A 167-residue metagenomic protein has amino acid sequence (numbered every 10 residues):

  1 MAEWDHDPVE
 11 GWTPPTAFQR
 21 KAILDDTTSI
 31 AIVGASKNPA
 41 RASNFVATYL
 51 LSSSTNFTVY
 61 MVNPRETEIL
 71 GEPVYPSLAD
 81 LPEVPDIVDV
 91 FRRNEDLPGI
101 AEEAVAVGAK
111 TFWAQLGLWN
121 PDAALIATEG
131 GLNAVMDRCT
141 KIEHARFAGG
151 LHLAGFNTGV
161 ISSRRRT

Functional and structural regions predicted by a protein language model:
A2-D26: Short N-terminal or domain-adjacent regulatory/targeting segments
A31-V33: Conserved beta-strand elements of the Class I
S36-R41, T48-I69: NAD(P)-binding Rossmann-fold cofactor-contacting core
S53-F57, V107-F112, G130-L132: A short helix->loop->beta-strand "cap" motif at the edges of active sites that frequently abuts
P73-E83: Short acidic low-complexity segments
P82-W119: Mid-chain, well-packed structural core segment of small domains
L116-I142: Rossmann-fold NAD(P)-binding glycine/threonine-rich loop
E143-T167: A charged, well-structured terminal subsegment
